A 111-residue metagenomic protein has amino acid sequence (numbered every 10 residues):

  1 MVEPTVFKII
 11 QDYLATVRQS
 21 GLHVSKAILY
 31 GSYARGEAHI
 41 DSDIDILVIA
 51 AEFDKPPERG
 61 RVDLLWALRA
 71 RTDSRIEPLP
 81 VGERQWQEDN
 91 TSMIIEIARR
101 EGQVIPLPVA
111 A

Functional and structural regions predicted by a protein language model:
M1-S25, R35-I40, A51-A111: Catalytic core of pol beta-like nucleotidyltransferases
S32: P-loop (Walker A) phosphate-binding loop of NTP-binding proteins
D45-V48: Short beta-strand->loop micro-motif that forms the acidic, two-metal-ion catalytic signature in nucleotide-processing
